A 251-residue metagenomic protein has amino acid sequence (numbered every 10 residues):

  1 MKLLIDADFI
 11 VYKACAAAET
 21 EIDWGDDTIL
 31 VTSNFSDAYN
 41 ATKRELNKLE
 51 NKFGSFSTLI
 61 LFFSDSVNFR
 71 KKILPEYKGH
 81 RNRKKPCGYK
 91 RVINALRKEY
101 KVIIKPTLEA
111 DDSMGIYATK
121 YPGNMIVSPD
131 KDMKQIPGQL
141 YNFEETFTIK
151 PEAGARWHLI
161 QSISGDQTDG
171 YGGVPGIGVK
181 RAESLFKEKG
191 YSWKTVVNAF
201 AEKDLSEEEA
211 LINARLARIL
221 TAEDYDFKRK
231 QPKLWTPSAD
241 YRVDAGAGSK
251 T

Functional and structural regions predicted by a protein language model:
M1-N94: Domain-level signal for Mg2+-assisted phosphodiester chemistry and nucleotide/NA-binding surfaces in nucleic-acid
T28-L30, S55-F56, G79-S249: Extended two-metal-dependent nuclease catalytic cores across DNA- and RNA-processing enzymes
